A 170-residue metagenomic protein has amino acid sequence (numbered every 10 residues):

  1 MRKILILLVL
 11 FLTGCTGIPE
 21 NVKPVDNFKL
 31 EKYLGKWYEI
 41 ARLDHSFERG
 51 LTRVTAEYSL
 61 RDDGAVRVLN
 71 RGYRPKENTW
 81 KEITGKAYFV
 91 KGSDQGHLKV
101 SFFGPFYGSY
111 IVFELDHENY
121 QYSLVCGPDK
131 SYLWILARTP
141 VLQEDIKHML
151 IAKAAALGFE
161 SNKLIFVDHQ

Functional and structural regions predicted by a protein language model:
I4-T13: Sec-dependent N-terminal signal peptides
C15-Q170: A beta-rich soluble binding module of mature secreted/lumenal proteins
